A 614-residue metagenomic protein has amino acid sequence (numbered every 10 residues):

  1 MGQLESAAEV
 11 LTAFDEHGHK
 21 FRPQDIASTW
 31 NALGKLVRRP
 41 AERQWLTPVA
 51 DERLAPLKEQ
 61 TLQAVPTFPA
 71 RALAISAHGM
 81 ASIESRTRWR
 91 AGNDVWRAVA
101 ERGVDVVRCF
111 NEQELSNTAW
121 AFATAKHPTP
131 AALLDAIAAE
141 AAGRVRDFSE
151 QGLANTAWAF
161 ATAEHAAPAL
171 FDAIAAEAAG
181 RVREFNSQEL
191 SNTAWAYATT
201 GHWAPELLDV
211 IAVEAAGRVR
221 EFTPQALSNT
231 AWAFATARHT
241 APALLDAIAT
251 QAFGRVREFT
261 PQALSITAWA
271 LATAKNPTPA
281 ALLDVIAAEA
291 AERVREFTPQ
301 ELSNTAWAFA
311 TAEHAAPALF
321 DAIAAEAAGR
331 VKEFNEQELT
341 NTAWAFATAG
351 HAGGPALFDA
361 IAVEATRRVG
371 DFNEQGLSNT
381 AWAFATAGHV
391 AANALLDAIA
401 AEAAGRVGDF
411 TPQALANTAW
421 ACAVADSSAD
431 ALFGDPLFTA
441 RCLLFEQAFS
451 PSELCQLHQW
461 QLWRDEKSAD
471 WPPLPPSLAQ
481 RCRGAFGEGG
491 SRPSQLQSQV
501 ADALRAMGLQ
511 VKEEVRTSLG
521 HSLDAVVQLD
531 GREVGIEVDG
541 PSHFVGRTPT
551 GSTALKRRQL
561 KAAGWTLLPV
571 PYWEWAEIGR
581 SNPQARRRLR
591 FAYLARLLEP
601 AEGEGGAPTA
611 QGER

Functional and structural regions predicted by a protein language model:
M1-R614: Eukaryotic RNA-binding helical-repeat scaffolds
